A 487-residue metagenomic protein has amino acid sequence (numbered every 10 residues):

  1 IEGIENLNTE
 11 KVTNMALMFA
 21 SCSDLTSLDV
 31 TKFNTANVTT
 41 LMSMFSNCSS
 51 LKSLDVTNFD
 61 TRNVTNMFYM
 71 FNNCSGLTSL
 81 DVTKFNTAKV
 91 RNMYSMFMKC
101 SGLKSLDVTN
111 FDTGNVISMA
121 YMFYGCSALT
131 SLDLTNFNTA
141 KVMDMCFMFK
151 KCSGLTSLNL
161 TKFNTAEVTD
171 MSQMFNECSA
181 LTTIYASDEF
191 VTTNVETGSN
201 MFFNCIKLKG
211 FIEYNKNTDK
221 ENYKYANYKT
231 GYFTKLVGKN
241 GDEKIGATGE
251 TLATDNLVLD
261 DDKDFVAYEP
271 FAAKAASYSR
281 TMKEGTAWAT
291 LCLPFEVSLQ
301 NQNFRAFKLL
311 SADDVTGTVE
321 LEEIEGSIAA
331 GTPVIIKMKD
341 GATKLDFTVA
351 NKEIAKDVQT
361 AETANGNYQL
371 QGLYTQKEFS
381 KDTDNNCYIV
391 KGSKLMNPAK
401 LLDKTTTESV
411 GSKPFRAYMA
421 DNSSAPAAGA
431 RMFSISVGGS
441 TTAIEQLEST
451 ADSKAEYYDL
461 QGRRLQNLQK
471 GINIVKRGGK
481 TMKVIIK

Functional and structural regions predicted by a protein language model:
I1-T13, S23-T39, S49-T65, S75-R91 (+5 more regions): Structural signature of tandem-repeat unit edges
L17-S21, M42-N47, F68-N73, Y94-K99 (+4 more regions): Short beta-strand elements of solenoid repeat domains
G102, T182-T183, F233, G411 (+1 more regions): Polybasic, low-complexity association/targeting segments
N176, S199-N204, G331-M338: Extracellular/lumenal glycan-associated surfaces
F203-G249: Extracellular/surface-exposed low-complexity segments
G238-Q302, E323-K394, T406-A443, I485-K487: A short, polar beta-strand/turn micro-motif
L299-D313: Short, surface-exposed polybasic-aromatic patches that bind anionic ligands, especially phosphate groups
S311, S440-K487: C-terminal outer-membrane/trafficking sorting elements
